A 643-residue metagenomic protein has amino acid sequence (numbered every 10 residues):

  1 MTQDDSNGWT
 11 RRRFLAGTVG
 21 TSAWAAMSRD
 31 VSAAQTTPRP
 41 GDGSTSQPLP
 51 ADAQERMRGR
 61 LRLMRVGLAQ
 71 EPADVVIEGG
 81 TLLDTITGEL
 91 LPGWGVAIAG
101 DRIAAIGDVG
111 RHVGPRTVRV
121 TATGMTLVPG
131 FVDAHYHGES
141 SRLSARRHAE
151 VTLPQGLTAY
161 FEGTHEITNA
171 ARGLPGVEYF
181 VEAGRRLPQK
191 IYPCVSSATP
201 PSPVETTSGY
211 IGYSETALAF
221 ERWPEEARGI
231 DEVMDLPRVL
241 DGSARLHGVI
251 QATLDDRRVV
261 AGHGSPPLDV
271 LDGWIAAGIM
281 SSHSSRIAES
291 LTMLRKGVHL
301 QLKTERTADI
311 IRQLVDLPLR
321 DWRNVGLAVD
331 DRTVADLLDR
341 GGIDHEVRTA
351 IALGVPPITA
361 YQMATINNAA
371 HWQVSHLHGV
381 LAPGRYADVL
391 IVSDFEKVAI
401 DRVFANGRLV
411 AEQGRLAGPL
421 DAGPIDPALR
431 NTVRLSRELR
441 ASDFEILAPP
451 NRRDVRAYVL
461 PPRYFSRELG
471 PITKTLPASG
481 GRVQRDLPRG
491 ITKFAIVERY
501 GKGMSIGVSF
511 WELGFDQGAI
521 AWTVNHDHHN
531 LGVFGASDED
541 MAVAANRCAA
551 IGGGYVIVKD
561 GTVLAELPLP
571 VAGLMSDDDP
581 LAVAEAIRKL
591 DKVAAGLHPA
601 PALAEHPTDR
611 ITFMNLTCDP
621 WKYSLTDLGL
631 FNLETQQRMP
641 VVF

Functional and structural regions predicted by a protein language model:
T2-W94, I98-A99, A104, L153-T158 (+2 more regions): Active-site microenvironment of metallo-dependent hydrolases
P48-M64, A149-V259, R320, L564-P568: Divalent-metal coordination cores built from histidine and acidic residues
M57, R116-V118, G130, A252 (+1 more regions): Loop-rich non-cytosolic ectodomains and luminal regions
P72, I98, L143, R147 (+15 more regions): Conserved active-site and cofactor/substrate-binding residues in soluble primary-metabolism enzymes
D74-V75, P129-F131, R228, V259 (+2 more regions): Hydrophobic "anchor" residues on beta-strands that sit immediately upstream of conserved functional sites
G110-A183, E539: Metal-associated gating/positioning segment near the N- to mid-region
M125-D133, S197-T199, P267-D269: N-terminal small/glycine-rich loop or linker at the start of catalytic domains across soluble metabolic enzymes
E232-A364, A369-A382, V389, S393-D394 (+3 more regions): Active-site core of metal-dependent hydrolases
